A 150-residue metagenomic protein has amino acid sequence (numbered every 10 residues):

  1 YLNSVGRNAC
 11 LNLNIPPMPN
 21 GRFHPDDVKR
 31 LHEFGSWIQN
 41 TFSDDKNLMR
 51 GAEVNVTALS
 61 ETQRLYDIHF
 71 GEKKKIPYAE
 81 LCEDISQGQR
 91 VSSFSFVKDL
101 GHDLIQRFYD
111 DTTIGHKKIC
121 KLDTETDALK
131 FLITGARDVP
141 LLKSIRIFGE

Functional and structural regions predicted by a protein language model:
Y1-L11: Catalytic-core region of carbohydrate-active enzymes that cleave or remodel glycosidic bonds
V5, P19, Q39: Hydrophobic/aromatic-lined pockets within catalytic cores
N12-P16: Short acidic/histidine-rich active-site segments
P17-F23: Conserved short loop/turn motifs at secondary-structure junctions
D26-E150: Aromatic, loop-rich ligand-recognition surfaces of beta-strand-rich domains
